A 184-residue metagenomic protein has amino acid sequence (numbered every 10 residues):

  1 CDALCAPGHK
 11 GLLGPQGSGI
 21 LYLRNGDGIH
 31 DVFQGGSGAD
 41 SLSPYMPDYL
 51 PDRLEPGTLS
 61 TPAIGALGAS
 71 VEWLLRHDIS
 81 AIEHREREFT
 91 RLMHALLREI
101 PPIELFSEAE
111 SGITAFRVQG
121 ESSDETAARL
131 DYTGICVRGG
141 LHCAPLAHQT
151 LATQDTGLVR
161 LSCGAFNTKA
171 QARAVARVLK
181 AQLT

Functional and structural regions predicted by a protein language model:
C1-T184: Pyridoxal 5′-phosphate
